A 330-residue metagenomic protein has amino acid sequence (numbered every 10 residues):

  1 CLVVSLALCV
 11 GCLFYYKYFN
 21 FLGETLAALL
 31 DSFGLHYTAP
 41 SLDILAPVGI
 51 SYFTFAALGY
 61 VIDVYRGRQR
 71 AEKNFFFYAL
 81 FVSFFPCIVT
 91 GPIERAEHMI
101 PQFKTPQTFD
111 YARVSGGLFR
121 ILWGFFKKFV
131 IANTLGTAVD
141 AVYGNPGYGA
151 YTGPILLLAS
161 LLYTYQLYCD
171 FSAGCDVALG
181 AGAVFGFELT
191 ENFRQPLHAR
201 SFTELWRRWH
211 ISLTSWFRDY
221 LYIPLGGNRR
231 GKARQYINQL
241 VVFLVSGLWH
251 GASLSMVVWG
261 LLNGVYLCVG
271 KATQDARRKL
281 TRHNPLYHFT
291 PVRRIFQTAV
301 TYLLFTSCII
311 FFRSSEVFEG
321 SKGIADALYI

Functional and structural regions predicted by a protein language model:
C1-I330: Membrane-embedded transmembrane alpha-helical bundles that form the catalytic cores of multi-pass lipid-modifying
